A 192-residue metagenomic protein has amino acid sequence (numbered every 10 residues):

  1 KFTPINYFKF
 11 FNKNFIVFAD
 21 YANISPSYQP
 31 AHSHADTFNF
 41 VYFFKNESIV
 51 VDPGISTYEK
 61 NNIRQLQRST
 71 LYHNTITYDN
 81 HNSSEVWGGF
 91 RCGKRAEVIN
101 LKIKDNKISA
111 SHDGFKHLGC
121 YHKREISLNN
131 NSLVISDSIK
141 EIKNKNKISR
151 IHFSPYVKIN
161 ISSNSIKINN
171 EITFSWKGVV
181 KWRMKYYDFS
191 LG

Functional and structural regions predicted by a protein language model:
K1, S56-G192: CBM-like, beta-strand-rich accessory domains located in the C-terminal region of large, secreted polysaccharide-active
K1-V50, K102-K107: Carbohydrate-active enzyme catalytic cores, enriched for enzymes that act on polyanionic acidic polysaccharides
F11-N12, A19-N23, F44, P53 (+4 more regions): Pocket-edge structural micro-motifs
